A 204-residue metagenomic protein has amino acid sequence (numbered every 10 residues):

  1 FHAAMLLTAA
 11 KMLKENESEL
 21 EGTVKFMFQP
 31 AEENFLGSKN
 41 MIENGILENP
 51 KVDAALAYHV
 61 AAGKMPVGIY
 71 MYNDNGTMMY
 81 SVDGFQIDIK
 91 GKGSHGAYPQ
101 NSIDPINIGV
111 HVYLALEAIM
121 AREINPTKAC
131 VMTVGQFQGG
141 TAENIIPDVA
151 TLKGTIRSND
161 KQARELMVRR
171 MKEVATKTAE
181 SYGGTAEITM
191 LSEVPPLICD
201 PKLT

Functional and structural regions predicted by a protein language model:
F1: Alpha-helical bundle segments that constitute or directly flank the non-heme di-iron/ferroxidase center
A4: Replace "Mg2+/Mn2+-dependent" with "divalent metal-dependent
L7, L13, S18-P147: Histidine/acidic-residue-rich, glycine-tolerant segments that coordinate divalent metal ions
N107-T204: Metal-dependent amide/peptide-bond hydrolase catalytic core, centered on the "pita-bread" metallohydrolase fold
